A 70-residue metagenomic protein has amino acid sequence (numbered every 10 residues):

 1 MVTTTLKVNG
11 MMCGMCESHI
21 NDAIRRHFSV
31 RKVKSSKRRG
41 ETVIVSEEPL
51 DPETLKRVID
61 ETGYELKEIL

Functional and structural regions predicted by a protein language model:
M1-L70: Flexible metal-binding regulatory segments at protein termini and peripheral loops
